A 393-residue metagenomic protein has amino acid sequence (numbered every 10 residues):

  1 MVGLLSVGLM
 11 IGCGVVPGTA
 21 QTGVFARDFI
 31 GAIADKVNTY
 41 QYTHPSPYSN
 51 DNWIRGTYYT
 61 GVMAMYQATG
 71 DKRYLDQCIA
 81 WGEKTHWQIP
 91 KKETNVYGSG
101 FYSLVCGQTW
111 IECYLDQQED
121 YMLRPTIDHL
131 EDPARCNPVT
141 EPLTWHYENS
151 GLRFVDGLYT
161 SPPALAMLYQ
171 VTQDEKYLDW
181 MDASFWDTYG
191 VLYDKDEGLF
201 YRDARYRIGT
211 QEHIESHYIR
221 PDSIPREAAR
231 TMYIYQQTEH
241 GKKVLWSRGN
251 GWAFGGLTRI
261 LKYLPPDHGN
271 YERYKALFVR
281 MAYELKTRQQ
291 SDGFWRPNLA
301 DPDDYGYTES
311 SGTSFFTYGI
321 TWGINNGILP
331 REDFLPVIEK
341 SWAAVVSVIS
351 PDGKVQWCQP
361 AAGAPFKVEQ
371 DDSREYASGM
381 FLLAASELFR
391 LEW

Functional and structural regions predicted by a protein language model:
V2-G14: Bacterial N-terminal signal peptides
G18-A20: Boundary at the C-terminal end of the N-terminal hydrophobic targeting segment
T22-G56, M63-A80, K84-T109, C113-D116 (+6 more regions): CBM-like carbohydrate-recognition segments
Y59-M65, F101-Y114, T144-T160, G198-G249 (+2 more regions): Carbohydrate-binding/catalytic loop surfaces
L168-K176, I260-E272, G323-R331: Inter-helical turn/loop segments and adjacent helix faces that build the functional surface of alpha-helical bundle
E175-A204, G209-I214, Q237-T238, K243-L245 (+2 more regions): Noncatalytic carbohydrate-binding groove/subsite architecture in carbohydrate-active enzymes
W252-A300: Oxyanion-binding "anion nests"
